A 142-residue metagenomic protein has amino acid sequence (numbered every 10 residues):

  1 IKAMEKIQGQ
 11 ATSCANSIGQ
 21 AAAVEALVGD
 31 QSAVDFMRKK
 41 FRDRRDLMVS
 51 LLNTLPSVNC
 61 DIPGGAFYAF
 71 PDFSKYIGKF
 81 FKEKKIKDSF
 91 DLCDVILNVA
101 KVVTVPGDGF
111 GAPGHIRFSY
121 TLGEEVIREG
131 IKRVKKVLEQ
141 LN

Functional and structural regions predicted by a protein language model:
I1-N142: PLP-dependent class I/II
